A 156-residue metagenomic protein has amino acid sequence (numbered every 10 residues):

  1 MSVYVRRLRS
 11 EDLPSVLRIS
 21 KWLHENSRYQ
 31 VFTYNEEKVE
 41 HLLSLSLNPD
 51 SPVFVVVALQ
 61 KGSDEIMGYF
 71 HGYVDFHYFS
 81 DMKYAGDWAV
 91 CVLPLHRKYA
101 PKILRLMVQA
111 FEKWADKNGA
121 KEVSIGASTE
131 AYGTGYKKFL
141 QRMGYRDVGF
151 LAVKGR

Functional and structural regions predicted by a protein language model:
S2-R18: A short beta-loop-alpha structural element at the N-terminal edge of CoA-dependent acyl/N-acetyltransferase catalytic
H24-L43: Conserved GNAT-fold acetyl-CoA-binding loop/helix
S44-V57: A short helix-loop-beta-strand connector motif used in the catalytic cores of GNAT acetyltransferases and, in some
V57, E65-D75: Conserved beta-strand in the GNAT
F76-D87, R146-D147: A conserved beta-turn-beta hairpin within the catalytic core of GNAT-like acetyltransferases that forms part
W88-A100: A short, internal acetyl-CoA/4′-phosphopantetheine-binding micro-motif in the GNAT/acyltransferase core
L106-K121: Conserved acyl-CoA
M107, V123-G135: Conserved beta-strand-loop-alpha-helix junction that forms the acyl-donor binding cleft
